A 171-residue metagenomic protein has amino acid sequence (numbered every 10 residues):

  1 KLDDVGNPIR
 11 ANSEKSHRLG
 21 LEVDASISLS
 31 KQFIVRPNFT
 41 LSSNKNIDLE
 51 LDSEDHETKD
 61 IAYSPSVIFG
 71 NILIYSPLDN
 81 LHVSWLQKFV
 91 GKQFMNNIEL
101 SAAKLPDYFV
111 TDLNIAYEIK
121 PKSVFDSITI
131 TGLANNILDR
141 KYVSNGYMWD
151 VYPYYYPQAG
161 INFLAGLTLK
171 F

Functional and structural regions predicted by a protein language model:
L2-R10, S42, D48-D60, L100-L105 (+1 more regions): Flexible, surface-exposed loop regions and adjacent strand-edge segments of Gram-negative outer-membrane beta-barrel
D4-G6, E14-R18, S28, D60-S66 (+2 more regions): Transmembrane beta-barrel outer-membrane domains
A11-N97: Gram-negative outer-membrane beta-barrel transporters
L19-V23, V67-N71, F109-I115, I161-L167: Hydrophobic, lipid-facing positions within transmembrane beta-strands of outer-membrane proteins
K31-F33, V67, D79-L81, F109-T111 (+2 more regions): Outer-envelope beta-barrel architecture signal
I34-R36, A103-I115, A134-N136: Conserved long hydrophobic alpha-helices within structured protein cores
K45-E50, I115-P121: Short regulatory "switch" loops immediately downstream of catalytic or recognition motifs within protein catalytic
K92-F94, Y117-F171: C-terminal beta-signal and adjacent terminal beta-strands/loops of Gram-negative outer-membrane beta-barrel proteins
